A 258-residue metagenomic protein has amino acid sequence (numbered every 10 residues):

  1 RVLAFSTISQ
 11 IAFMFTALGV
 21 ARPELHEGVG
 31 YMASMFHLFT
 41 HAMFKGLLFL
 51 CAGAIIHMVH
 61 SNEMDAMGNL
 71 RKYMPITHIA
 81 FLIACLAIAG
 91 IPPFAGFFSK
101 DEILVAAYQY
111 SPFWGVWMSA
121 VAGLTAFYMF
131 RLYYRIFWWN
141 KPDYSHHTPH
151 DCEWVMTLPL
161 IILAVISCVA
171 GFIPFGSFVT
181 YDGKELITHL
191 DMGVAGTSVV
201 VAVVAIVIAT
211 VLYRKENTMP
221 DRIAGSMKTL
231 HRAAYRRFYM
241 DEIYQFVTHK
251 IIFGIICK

Functional and structural regions predicted by a protein language model:
F5, K45, F49-A52, S61 (+5 more regions): Alpha-helical transmembrane segments of polytopic integral membrane proteins, especially the permease/helical cores
I8, A52-I56, M67, I103-L104 (+1 more regions): Hydrophobic alpha-helical interface/terminus motif in multipass membrane transporters
I11-A42, A66-I79, F97-L124, P142-K258: Membrane-interface segments at transmembrane helix junctions and kinks in multi-pass inner-membrane proteins
L18-R22, G46-M58, A84-C85, G171: Membrane-interfacial alpha-helical segments at the cytosolic side of multi-pass membrane proteins
L47-M58, A126-W139, V211-T218: Membrane-water interface of transmembrane alpha-helices
Y73-P92: Internal glycine-rich alpha/beta core junctions
L82-L86, A95, W114-M118, T125-F137: Extended catalytic-interface subdomain
